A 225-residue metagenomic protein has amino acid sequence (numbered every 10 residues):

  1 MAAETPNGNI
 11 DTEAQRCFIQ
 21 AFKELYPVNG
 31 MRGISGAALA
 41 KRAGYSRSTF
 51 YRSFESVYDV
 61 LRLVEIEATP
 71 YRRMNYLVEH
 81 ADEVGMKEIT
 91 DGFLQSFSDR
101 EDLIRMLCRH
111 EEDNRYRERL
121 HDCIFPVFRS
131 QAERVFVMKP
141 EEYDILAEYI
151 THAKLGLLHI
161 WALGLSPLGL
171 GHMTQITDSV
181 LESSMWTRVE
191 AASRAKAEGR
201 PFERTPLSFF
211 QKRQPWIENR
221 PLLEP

Functional and structural regions predicted by a protein language model:
M1-D11, T187, A191-P225: N-terminal intrinsically disordered/low-complexity leader segments
A2-I10, L39-L61, S96-L107, E118-P126 (+1 more regions): Basic/polar phosphate-binding segments, predominantly the helix-turn-helix DNA-binding elements of transcriptional
T12-K23, P27, R32-G36, K41-G44 (+2 more regions): An amphipathic alpha-helix adjacent to DNA-recognition modules
E24-M31, V78-H80, R134, S184: Basic, amphipathic alpha-helical hairpins
N75-E79, I104-L107, Q131-V135, W161-L165: Secondary-structure edge/capping motif, primarily at the C-terminal ends of alpha-helices and the immediately following
Y76-R105: Hydrophobic alpha-helical connector segments
E111-V137, E141-L155, W186: Amphipathic alpha-helical packing segments from all-alpha helical-bundle domains
E141-S184: Hydrophobic alpha-helical segments that form the core of small-molecule binding pockets and/or dimer interfaces
